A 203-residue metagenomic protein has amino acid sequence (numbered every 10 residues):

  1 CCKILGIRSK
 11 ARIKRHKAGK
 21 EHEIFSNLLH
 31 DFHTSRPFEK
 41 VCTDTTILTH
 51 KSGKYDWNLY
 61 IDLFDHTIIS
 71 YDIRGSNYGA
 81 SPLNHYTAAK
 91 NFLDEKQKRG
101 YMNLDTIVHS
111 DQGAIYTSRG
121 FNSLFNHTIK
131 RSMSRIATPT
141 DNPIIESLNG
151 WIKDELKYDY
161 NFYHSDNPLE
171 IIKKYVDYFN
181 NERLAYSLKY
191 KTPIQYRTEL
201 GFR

Functional and structural regions predicted by a protein language model:
C1-I13, K54, F64, K90-Q97 (+1 more regions): Secondary-structure boundary/capping micro-motif
C1-P37, T138, T192-L200: Basic, flexible linker segments flanking DNA-binding modules in nucleic acid-interacting mobile-element proteins
C2, L29, D44, H66 (+8 more regions): Mobile genetic element proteins and their domesticated derivatives, centered on retroelements and DNA transposons
A18-K20, S110-Q112, S118-R119, M133-D154 (+2 more regions): RNase H-like two-metal-ion nuclease catalytic core shared by retroviral integrases and related mobile-element nucleases
D31-I69, G75-A80: An active-site-proximal beta-strand-loop segment
D72-R99: Active-site beta-loop-alpha junctions of metal-dependent nucleic acid enzymes, especially the RNase H-like/DDE
K96-T117: Cysteine/selenocysteine-centered motifs that mediate thiol-based redox chemistry or coordinate metal-sulfur cofactors
N122, N126, W151-R203: C-terminal domain-tail junction helix/linker
